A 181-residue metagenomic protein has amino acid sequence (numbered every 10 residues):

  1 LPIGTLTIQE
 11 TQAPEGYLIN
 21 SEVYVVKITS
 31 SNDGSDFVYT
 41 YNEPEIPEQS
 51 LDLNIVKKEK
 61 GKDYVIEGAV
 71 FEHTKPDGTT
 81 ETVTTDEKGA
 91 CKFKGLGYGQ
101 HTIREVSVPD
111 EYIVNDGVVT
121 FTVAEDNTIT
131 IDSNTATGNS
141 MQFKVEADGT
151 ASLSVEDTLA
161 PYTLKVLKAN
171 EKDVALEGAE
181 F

Functional and structural regions predicted by a protein language model:
L1-F181: Solvent-exposed loop/turn and edge beta-strand elements of beta-rich ligand-binding domains
